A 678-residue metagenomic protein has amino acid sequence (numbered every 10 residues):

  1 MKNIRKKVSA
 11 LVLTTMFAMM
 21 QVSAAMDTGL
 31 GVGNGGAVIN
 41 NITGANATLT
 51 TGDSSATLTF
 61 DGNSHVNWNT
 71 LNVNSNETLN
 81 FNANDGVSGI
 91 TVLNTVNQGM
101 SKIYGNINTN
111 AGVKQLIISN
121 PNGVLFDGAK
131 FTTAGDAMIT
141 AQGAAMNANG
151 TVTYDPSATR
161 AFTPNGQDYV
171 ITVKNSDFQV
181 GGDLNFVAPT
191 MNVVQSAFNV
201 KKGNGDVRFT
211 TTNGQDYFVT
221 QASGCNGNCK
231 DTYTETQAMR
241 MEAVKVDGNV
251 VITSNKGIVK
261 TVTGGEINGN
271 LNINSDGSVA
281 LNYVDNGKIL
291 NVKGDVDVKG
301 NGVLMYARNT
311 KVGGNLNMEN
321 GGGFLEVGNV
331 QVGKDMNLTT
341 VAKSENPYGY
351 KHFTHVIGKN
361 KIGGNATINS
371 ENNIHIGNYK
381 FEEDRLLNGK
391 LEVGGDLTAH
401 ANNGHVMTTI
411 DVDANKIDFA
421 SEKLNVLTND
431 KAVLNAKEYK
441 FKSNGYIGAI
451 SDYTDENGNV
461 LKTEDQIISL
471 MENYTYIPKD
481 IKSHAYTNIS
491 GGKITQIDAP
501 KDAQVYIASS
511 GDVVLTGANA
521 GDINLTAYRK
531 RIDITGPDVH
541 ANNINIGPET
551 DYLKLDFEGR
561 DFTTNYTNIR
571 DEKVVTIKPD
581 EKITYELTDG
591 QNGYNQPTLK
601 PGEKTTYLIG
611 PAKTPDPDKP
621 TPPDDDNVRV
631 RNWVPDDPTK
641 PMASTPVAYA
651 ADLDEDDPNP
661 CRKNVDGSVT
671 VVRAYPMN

Functional and structural regions predicted by a protein language model:
M1-A24: Gram-negative bacterial Sec-dependent N-terminal signal peptides
V22-K256, N272-S275: Solvent-exposed adhesion/ligand-recognition segments of exported proteins
L30, A37-T51, N309, V330 (+4 more regions): Short, exposed beta-strand/loop patches in secreted or surface proteins that constitute
S55-T57, T70, N76-T78, M100 (+56 more regions): Detector for repetitive beta-architecture
M146, V219, C225, A243-V244 (+19 more regions): Assembly/interface hotspot detector across virion components, adhesins/toxins, and nucleic-acid enzymes
G227-K230, E345-Y350, E382-D384, D455-G458 (+1 more regions): Intrinsically disordered, low-complexity Ser/Thr- and acidic-rich flexible linkers and loops, especially at boundaries
V279, Y453-D455, V460-T463, T605 (+2 more regions): Short linear proline/tyrosine/threonine-rich motifs used for host-factor recruitment and membrane trafficking/assembly
E549, K554-D561, I569-R570, V574-K604 (+1 more regions): Long, low-complexity repeat tracts used as extracellular stalks/passenger repeats and O-glycosylation platforms
